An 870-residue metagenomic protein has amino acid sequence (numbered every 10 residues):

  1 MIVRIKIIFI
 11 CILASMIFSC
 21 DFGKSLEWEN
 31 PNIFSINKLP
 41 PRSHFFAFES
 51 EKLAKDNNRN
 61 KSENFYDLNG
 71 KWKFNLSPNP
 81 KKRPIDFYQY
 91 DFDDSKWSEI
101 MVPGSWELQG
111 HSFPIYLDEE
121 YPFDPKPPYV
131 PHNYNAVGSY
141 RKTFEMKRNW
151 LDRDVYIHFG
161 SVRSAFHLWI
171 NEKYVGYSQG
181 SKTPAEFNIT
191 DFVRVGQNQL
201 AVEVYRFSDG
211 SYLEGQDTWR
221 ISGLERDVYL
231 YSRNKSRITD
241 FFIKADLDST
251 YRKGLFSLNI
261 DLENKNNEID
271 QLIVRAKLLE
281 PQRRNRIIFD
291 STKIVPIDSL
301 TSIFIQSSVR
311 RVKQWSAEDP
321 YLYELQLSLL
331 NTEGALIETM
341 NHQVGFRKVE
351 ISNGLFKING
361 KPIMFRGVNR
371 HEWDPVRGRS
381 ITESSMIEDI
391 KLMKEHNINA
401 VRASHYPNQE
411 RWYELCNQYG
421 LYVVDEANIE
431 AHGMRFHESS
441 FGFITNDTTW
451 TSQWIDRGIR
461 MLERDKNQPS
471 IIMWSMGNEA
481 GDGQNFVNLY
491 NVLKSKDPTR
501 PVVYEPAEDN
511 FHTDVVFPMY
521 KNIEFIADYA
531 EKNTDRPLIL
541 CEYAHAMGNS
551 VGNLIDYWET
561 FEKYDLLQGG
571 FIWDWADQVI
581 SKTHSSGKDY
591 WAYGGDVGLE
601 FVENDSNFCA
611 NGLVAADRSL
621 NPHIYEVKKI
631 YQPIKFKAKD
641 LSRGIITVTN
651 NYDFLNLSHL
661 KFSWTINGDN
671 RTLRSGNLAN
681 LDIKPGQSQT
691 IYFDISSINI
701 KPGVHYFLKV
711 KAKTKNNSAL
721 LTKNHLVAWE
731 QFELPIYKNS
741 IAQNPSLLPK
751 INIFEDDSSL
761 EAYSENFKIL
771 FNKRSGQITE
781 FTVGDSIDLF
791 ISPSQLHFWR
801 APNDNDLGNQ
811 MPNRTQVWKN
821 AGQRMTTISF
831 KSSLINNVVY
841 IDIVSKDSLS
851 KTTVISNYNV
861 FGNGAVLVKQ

Functional and structural regions predicted by a protein language model:
F22-Q89, K709, T714, K738-H797 (+1 more regions): Beta-strand-rich N-terminal accessory domains
G23-D56, Q109-S112, Y212, T218 (+3 more regions): Extended substrate-binding grooves/exosites of carbohydrate-active enzymes
G23-F46, N57-N58, V175-G176, V195-S232 (+2 more regions): Glycine/proline-rich low-complexity spacer/linker segments in large multi-domain proteins
S35, N58, K73-S77, L108-Q109 (+5 more regions): Accessory beta-strand-rich segments of carbohydrate-active enzymes
G70-Y121, V727, S759-S848: Acidic-aromatic substrate-binding/catalytic surfaces of carbohydrate-active enzymes
L168-I170, K253-I294, I303-I305, I645-N677 (+2 more regions): Beta-strand-rich binding/interaction modules
Q216-I238, G587-T647, N651-L673, L681-Q689 (+5 more regions): Catalytic cores of secreted or luminal carbohydrate-active enzymes
A638, V704-Y706, I753-F754, F771 (+1 more regions): Acidic, contiguous internal or C-terminal segments within carbohydrate-active enzymes that form a structured patch used
